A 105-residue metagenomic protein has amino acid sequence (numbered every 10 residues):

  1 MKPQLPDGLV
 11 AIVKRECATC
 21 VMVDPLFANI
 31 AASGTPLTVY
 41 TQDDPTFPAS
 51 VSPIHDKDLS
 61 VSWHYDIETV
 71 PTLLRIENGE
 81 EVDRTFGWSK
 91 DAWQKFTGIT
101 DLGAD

Functional and structural regions predicted by a protein language model:
M1-K2, F27-A28, D43-P45, W63-H64: Short, flexible, glycine/charge-rich loop motifs used to bind or transfer phosphoryl groups or to couple energy/partner
K2-F27: Short active-site neighborhood of thiol/selenol oxidoreductases, capturing the structured segment around
Q4-P6, S33, T69: Residue-level preference for short coil/turn positions at secondary-structure junctions
K14-R15, D43, G79: Residue-level signal for short, function-critical loop segments
A18, P45, S60, D91: Short alpha-helical
L26-G34: A short, Lys/Arg-enriched amphipathic alpha-helix followed by its capping loop at the start of a domain
G34-D58: Thiol-based oxidoreductase modules, predominantly thioredoxin-like and allied folds used for disulfide exchange
H64, E68-D105: Non-catalytic, surface beta->alpha helical segment in thiol-disulfide oxidoreductase systems
